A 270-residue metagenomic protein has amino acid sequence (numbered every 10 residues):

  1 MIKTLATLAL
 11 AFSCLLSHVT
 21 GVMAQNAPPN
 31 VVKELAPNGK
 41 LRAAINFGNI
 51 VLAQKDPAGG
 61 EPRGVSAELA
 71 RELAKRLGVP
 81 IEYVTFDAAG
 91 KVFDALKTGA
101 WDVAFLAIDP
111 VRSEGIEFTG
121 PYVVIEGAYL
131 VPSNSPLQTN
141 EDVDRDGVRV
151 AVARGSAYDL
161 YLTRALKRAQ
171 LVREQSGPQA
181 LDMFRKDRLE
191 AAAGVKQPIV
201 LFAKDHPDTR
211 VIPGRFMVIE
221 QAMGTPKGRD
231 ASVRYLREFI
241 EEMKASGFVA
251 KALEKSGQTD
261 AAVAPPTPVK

Functional and structural regions predicted by a protein language model:
N26, V32, G64-R76, S135 (+3 more regions): Extended ligand-binding regions for polar small-molecule ligands
N26-A107, M243-S246, K255-S256: Extracytoplasmic small-molecule ligand-binding "clamshell" domains of the periplasmic binding protein/Venus flytrap
K40-N46, P62-R63, E141-Y158, Q170-L171: Short loop->beta-strand "edge-of-pocket" segments that line small-molecule binding or catalytic clefts across diverse
R42, G78-P80, K97-L106, G147-R149 (+3 more regions): Alpha-to-beta junction loops
F47, V124-V131, K196, V200-E241 (+1 more regions): Periplasmic-binding protein-like
A53-G59, A70-P80, T119, N140 (+5 more regions): Ligand-binding cleft/hinge of the Venus flytrap
R71, K75, P80-D144, R210-F216: Acidic, polar ligand-binding/catalytic clefts
G90, A107-G115, Y161-R164, R185-M217: A ligand-binding cleft/hinge motif common to bilobed small-molecule-binding domains
